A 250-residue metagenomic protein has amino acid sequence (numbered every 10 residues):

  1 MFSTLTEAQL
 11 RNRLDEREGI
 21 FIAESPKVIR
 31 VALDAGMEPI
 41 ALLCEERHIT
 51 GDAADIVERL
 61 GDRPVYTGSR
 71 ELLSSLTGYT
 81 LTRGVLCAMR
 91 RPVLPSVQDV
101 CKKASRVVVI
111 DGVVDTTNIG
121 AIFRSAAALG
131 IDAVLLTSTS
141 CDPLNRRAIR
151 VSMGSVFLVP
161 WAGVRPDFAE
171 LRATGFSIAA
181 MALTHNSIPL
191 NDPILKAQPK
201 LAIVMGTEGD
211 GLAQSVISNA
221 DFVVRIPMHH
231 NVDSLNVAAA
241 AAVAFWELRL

Functional and structural regions predicted by a protein language model:
M1-D52, S140-D142: Boundary-proximal intrinsically disordered activation/regulatory segments immediately upstream of a helical core
S25, V114-I122, L235-A240: Amphipathic alpha-helical repeat scaffolds
D34, R90-N186: RNA substrate-binding interface of SAM-dependent RNA methyltransferases
G51-D62, V216: Short, aromatic/basic amphipathic alpha-helical patches
V57-V85: Glycine/small-residue-rich loop that forms an oxyanion/phosphate-binding "nest" at active or ligand-binding sites
P64-S69, V159-D167, V224: Short acidic-hydrophobic, aromatic-tinged amphipathic segments that line or gate anion-handling sites
C87, S125-L129, S138-F157, Q214-L250: Structured adenosyl-cofactor binding patch, chiefly the S-adenosyl-L-methionine
A179-V232: Active-site/ligand-binding-proximal alpha/beta "capping" segment
